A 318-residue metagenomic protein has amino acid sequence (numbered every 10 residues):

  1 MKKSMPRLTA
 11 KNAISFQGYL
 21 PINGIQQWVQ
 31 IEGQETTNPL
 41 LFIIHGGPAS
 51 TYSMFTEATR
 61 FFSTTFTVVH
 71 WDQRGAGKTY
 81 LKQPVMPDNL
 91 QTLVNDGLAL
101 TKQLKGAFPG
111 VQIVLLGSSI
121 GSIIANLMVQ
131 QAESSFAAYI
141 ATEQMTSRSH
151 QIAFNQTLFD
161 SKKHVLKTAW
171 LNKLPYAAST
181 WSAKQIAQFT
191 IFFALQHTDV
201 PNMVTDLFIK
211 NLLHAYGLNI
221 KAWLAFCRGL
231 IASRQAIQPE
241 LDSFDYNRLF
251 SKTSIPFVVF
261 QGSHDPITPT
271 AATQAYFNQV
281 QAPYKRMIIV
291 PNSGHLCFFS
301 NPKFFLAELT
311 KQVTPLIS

Functional and structural regions predicted by a protein language model:
P48-R60: The serine-hydrolase catalytic nucleophile loop
Y52-S53, G75-D88: Glycine-rich "HGGG/HGxG" loop immediately N-terminal to the catalytic nucleophile of the alpha/beta-hydrolase
S63-L81: Conserved alpha/beta-hydrolase
T92-Q112: Conserved acidic catalytic loop of the alpha/beta-hydrolase fold
G110-A153: Conserved hydrolase catalytic core segment
D160, V165-R248, I255: Alpha/beta-hydrolase
T253, V259-Q261, D265: Short beta-strand/loop motif that positions the catalytic acidic residue of the alpha/beta-hydrolase fold
S293-P302, L306: Catalytic histidine-centered segment of alpha/beta-hydrolase-like enzymes
